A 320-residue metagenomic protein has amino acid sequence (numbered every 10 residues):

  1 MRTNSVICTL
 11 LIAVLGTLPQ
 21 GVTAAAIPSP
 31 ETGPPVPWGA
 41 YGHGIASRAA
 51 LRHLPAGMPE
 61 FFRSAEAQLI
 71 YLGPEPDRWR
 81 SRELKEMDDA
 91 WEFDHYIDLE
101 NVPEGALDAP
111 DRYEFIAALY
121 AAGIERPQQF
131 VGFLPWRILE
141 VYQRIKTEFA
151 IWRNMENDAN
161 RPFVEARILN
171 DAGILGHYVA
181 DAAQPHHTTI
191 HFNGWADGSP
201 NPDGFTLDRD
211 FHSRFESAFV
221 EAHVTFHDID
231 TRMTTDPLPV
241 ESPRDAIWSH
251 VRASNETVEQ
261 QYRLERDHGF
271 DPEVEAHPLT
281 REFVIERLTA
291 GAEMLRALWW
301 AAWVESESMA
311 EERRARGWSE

Functional and structural regions predicted by a protein language model:
M1-N4: Positively charged n-region of N-terminal signal peptides that target proteins for export
C8-L18: Bacterial N-terminal signal peptides
A24-N170, I174, P185-E320: N-terminal, motif-rich segments that launch catalysis or mediate targeting to/interaction with membranes, typified by
